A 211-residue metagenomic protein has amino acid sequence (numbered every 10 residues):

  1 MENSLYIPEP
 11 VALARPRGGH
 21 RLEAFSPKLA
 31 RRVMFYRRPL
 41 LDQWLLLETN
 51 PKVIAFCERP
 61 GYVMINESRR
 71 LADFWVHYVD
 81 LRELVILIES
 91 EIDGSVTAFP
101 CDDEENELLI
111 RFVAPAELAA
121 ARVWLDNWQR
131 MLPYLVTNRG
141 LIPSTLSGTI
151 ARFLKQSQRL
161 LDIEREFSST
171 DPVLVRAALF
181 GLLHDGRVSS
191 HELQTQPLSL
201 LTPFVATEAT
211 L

Functional and structural regions predicted by a protein language model:
M1-L211: Electrostatic, structured charged patches in enzyme active sites and in nucleic-acid/phosphate-binding
